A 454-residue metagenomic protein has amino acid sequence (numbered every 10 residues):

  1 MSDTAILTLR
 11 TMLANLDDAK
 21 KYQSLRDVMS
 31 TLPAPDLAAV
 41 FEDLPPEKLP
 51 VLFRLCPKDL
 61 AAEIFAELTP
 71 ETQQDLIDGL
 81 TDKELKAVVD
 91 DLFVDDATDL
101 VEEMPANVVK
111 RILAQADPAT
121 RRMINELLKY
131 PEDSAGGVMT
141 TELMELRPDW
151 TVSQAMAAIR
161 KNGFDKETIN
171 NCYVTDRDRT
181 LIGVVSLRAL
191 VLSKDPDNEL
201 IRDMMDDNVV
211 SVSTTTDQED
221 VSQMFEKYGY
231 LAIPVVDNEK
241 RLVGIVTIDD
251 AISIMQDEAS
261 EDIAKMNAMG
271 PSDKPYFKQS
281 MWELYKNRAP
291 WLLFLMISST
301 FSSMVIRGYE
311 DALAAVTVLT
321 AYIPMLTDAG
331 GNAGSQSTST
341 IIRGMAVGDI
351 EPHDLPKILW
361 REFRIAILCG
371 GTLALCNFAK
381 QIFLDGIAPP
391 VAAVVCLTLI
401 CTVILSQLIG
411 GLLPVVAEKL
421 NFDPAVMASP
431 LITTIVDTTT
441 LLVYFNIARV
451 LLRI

Functional and structural regions predicted by a protein language model:
M1-G270: Hydrophobic packing positions in regular secondary-structure scaffolds
P50, L441-L442: Generic intrinsically disordered, low-complexity segments enriched for polar/acidic and small residues
E126, V221, V318, T440-L441: A general marker of short, structured functional hotspots
N238, D250-A251, A329, P424 (+1 more regions): Generic detector of well-ordered alpha-helical packing
T247, T433-T438: Ser/Thr-centric signal marking residues that sit in or immediately flank functional binding/regulatory motifs
A259-L408, L412-I435, V443-I454: Alpha-helical transmembrane segments and their membrane-interface boundaries that form or gate the permeation pathway
